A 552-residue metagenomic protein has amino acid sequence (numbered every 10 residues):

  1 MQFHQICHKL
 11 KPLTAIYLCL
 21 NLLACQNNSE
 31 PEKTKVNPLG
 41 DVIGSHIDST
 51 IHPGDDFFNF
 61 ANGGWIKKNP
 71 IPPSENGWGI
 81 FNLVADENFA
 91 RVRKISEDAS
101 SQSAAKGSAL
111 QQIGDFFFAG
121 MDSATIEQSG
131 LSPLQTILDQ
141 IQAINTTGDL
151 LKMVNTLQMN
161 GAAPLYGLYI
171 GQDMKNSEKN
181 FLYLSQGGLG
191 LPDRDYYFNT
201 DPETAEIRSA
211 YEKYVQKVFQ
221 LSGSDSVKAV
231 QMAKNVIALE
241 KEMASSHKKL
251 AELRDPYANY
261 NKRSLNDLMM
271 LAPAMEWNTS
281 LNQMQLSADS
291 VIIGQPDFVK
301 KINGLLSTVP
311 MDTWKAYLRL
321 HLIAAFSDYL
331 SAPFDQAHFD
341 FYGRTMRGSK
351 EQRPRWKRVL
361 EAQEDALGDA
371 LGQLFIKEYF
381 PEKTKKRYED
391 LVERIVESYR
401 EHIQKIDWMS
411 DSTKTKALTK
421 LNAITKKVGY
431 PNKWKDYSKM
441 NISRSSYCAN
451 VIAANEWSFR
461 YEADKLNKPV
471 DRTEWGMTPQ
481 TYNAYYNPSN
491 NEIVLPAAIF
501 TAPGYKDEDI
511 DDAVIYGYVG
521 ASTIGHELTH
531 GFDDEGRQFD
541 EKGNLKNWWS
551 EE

Functional and structural regions predicted by a protein language model:
Q2-T14: Bacterial N-terminal signal peptides that target proteins for export
K11-T14, L271-A274, I292-P296, R353 (+6 more regions): Intrinsically disordered, low-complexity linker/terminal regions across diverse proteins
L22-A24: C-terminal motif of bacterial Sec signal peptides marking the signal peptidase cleavage site
Q26-E32: Bacterial lipoprotein signal-peptidase II cleavage site
V36-P38, H52-D55, F60-M121: Active-site-surrounding "flap" and adjacent substrate/cofactor-binding loops of secreted or lumenal enzymes, prototyped
D56-F60, F181-Y183, E492-P496, G531: Structural recognition of the beta-strand scaffold that forms the well-ordered cores of secreted hydrolase catalytic
W65-N69, L191-P192, P503: Short, solvent-exposed loop/turn elements at domain surfaces
A99-D390, R394: Noncatalytic, helix-rich "gating/capping" subdomain that lines the substrate-entry/channel surface of large enzyme
